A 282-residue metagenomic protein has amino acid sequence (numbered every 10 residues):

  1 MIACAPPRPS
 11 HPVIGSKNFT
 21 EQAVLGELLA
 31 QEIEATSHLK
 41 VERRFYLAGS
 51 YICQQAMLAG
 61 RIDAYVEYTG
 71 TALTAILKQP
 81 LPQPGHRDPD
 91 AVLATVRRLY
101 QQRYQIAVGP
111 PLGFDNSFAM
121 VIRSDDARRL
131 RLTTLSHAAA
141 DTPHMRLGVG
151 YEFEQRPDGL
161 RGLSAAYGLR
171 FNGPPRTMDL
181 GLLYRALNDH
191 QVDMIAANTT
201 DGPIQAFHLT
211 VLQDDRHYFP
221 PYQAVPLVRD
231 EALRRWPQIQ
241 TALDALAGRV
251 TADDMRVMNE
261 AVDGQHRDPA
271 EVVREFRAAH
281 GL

Functional and structural regions predicted by a protein language model:
I2-A3: C-terminal motif of bacterial Sec signal peptides marking the signal peptidase cleavage site
P9-E21, L39-F45, P143-G148: Short, well-ordered beta-strand elements
T20-K40, P157, R161-A165: Short, polar/charged alpha-helical segment
K40-Q55, G173-R185: Short helix-initiation/N-cap motifs at beta->coil->alpha
S50-A56, R61-V66, V228: The structured alpha-helical core of multi-pass membrane proteins
M57-L58, A138, A186-N188: Hydrophobic residues within well-ordered alpha-helices
T69-A165, L169, P174, M178 (+3 more regions): Contiguous mixed-secondary-structure segments that line small-molecule binding/active-site clefts of soluble domains
